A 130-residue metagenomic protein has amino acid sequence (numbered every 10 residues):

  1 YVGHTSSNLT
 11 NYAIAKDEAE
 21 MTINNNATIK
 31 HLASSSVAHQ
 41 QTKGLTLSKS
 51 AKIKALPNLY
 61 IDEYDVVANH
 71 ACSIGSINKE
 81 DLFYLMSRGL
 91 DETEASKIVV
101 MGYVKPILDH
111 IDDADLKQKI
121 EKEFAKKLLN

Functional and structural regions predicted by a protein language model:
Y1-N130: Active-site gating/interface segments in enzymes
